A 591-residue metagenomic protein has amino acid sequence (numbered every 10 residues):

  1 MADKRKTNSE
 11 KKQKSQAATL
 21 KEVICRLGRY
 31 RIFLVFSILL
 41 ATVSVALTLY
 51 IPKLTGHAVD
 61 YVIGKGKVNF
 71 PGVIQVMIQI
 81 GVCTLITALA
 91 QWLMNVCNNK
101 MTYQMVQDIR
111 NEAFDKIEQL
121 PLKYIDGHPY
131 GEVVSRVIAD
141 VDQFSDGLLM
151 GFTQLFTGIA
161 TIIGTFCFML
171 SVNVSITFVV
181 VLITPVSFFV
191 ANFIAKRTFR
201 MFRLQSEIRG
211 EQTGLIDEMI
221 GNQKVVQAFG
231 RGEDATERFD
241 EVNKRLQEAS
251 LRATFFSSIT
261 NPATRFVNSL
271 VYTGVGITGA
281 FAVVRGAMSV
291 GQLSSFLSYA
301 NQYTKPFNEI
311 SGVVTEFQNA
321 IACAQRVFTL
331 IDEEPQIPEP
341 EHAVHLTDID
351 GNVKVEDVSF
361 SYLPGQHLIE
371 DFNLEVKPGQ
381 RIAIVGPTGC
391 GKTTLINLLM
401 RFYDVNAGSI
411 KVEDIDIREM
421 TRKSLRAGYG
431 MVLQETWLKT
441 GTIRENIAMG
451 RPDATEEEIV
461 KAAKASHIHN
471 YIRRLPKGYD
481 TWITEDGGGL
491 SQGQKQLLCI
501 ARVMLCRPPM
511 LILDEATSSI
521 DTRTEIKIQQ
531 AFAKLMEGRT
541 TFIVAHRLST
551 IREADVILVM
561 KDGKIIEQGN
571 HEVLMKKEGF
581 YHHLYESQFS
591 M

Functional and structural regions predicted by a protein language model:
M1-T48, I63-V76, I80, M94-N98 (+12 more regions): Membrane-integrated ABC transporters
T19, V59, M94, N98-T102 (+3 more regions): Juxtamembrane loop-to-helix connectors within ABC transporter transmembrane domains
R29, F33-A46, H57, C83 (+4 more regions): Transmembrane helices of ABC transporter permease
R29, L122-K123, A139-L148, F152 (+6 more regions): An intracellular "coupling" helix at the cytosolic face of ABC transporter transmembrane type-1 domains
Q79-T87, Q91, T184-A191, S257-V271 (+2 more regions): Hydrophobic alpha-helical segments in the permease module
R231, F255, Y272, Q302-L330: Cytosolic ends of transmembrane helices, especially the final helix of ABC transmembrane type-1 domains
D332, I337-P340, L346-M591: ABC-type nucleotide-binding domain
